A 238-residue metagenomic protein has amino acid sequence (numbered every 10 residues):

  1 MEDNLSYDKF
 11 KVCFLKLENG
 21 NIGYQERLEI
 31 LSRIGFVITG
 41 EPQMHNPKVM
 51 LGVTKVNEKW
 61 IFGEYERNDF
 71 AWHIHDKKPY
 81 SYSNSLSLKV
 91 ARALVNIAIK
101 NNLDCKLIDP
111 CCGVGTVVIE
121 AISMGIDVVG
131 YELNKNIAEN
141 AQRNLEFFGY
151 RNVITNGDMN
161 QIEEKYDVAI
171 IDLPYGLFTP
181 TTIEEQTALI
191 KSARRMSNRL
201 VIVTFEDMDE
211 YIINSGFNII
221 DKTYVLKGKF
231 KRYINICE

Functional and structural regions predicted by a protein language model:
M1, E18, Q25, M44-K48 (+2 more regions): Class I S-adenosyl-L-methionine-dependent methyltransferase catalytic core
M1-I38: Non-catalytic nucleic-acid substrate-recognition regions in nucleic-acid-modifying enzymes
I30, I34-E41, V49, V53-K55 (+1 more regions): Small-residue-rich anion-binding loops in enzyme active sites
